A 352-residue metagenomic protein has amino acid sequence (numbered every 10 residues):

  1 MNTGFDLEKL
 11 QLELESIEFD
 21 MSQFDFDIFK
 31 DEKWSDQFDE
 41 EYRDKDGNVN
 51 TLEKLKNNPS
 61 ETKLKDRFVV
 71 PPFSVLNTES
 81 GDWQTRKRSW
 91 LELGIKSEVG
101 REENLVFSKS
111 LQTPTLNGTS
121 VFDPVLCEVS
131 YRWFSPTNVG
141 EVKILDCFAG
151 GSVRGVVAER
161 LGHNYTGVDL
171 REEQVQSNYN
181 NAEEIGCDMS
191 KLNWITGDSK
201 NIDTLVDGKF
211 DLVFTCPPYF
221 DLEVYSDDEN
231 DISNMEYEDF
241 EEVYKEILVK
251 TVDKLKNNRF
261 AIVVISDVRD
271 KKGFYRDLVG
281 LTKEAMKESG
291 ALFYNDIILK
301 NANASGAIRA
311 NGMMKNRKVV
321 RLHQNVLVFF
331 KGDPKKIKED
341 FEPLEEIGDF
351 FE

Functional and structural regions predicted by a protein language model:
M1-F24, L170-E172, S177: Amphipathic, charge-rich alpha-helical segments that serve as recognition/docking helices
L12, S16, F26-I28, D36 (+5 more regions): Charged/polar, solvent-exposed surface patches and flexible loops
S16-N58: Charged phosphate-binding loop/patch that engages nucleotide di/tri-phosphates or the phosphate backbone of nucleic
D44-E352: Class I S-adenosyl-L-methionine-dependent methyltransferase catalytic core
